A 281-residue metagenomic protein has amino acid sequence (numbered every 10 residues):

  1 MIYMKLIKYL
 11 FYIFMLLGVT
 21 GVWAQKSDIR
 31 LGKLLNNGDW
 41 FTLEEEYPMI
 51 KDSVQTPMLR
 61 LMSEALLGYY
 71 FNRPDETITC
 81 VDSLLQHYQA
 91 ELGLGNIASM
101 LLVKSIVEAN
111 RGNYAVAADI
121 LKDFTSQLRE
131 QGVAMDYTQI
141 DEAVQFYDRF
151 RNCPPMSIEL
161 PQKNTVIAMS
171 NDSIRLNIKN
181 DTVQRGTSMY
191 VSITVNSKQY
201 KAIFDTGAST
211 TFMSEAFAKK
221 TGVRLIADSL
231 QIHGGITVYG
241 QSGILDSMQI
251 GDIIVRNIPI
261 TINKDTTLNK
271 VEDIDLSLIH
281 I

Functional and structural regions predicted by a protein language model:
M1-L31: Bacterial Sec-dependent N-terminal signal peptides
Q25-I279: Pepsin/retropepsin-fold aspartyl endopeptidases
